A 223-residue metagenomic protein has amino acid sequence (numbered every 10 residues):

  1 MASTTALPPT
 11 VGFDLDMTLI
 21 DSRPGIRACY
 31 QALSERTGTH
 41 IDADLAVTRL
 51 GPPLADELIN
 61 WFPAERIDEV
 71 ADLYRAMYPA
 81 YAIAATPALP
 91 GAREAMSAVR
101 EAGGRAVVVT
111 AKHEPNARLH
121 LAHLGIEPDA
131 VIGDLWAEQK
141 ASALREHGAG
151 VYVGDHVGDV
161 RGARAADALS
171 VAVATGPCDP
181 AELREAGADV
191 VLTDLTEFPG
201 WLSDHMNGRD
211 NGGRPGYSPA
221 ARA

Functional and structural regions predicted by a protein language model:
M1-F13, G200-A223: Non-catalytic pre-domain segments flanking phosphatase-related domains
T4-R93, A102: N-terminal helical cap/lid subdomain that shapes the substrate entry/recognition surface in HAD-like hydrolases
Y30, A92-L121, D134: Substrate-recognition element of Asp-dependent hydrolases with the DxDx(T/V) motif
L45-V47, I126-K140: A short, structured active-site edge motif that brings together acidic residues
R93-E101, R145, V160-D167: Surface-exposed amphipathic alpha-helices with a cationic face
G103-V107, P128-A130, G148-G150, A168-S170 (+1 more regions): Short active-site oxyanion
T110, V153-T196: Acidic, Mg2+-coordinating phosphoryl-transfer loop and its flanking beta/alpha structural elements, shared across
L135-H147, V157, R161: Short loop-to-alpha-helix "cap/lid" segments that border enzyme active sites across diverse enzyme classes
